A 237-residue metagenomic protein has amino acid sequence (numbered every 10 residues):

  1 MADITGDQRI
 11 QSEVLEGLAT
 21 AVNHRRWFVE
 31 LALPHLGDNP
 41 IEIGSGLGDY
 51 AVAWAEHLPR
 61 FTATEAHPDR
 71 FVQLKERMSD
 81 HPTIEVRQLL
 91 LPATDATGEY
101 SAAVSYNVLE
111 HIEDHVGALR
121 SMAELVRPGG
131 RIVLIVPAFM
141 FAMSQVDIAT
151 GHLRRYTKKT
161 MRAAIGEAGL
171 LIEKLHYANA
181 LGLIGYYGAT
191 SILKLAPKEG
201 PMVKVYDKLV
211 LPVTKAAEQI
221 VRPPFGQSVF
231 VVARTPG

Functional and structural regions predicted by a protein language model:
M1-Y106, V116-L119, P224-V229, P236-G237: Conserved N-terminal segment of class I S-adenosyl-L-methionine
D3, A19, T94-A96, G182-G237: A C-terminal cap/extension of S-adenosyl-L-methionine-dependent methyltransferases that defines the acceptor-substrate
R70, G129, M140-A142, L181: Feature marks short, surface-exposed loop/turn motifs that line or immediately flank catalytic pockets and channel
N107-H111: A short His-aromatic
V116-R131: A short glycine-rich, Lys/Arg-flanked "PGG" loop and its adjoining helix->strand segment in the class I
I132-R154, K158-G166: Short, glycine-/aromatic-enriched active-site segment of Class I SAM-dependent methyltransferases
L170-L181: Conserved S-adenosyl-L-methionine
